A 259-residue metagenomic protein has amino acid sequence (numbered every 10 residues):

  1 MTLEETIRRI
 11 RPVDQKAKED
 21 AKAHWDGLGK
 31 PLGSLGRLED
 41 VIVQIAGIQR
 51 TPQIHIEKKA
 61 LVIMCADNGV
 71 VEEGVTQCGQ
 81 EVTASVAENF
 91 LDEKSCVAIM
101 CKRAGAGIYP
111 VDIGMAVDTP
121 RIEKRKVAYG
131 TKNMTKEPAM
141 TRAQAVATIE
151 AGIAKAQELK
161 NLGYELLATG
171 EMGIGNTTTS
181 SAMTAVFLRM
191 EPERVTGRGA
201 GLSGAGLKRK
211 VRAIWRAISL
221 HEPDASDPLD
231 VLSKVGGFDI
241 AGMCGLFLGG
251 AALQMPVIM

Functional and structural regions predicted by a protein language model:
M1-I258: N-terminal loops that bind phosphate or other acidic moieties and the adjacent beta-alpha structural core
